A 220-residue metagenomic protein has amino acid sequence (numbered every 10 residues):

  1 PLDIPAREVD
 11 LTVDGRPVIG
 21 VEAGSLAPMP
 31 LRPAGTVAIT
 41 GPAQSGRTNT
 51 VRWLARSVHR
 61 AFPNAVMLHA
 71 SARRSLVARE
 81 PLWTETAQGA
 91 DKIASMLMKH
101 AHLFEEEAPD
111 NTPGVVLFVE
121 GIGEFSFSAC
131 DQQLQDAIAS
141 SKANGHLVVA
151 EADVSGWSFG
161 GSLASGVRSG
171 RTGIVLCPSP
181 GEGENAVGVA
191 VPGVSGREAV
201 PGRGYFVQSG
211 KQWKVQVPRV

Functional and structural regions predicted by a protein language model:
P1-P30, F159-V220: Phosphate-binding and hydrolysis-coupling loops of NTP-dependent motor/remodeling domains
L11-R171: P-loop NTPase catalytic phosphate-binding loop
